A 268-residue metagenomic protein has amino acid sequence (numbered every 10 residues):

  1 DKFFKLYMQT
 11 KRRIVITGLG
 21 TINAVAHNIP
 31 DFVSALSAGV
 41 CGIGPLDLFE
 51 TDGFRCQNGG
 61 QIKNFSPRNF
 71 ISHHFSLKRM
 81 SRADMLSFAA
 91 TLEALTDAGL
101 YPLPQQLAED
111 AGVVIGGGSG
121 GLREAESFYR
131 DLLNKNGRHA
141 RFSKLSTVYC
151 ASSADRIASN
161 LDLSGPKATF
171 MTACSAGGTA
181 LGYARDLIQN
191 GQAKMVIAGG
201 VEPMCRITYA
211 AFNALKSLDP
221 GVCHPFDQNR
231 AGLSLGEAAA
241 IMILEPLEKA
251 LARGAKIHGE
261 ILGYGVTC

Functional and structural regions predicted by a protein language model:
D1-Y7: N-terminal amphipathic/basic-hydrophobic helices that include classical n-h-c signal peptides and signal-anchor
T10-G42: N-terminal phosphate-binding or glycine-rich loops at protein starts, especially the Walker A/P-loop of NTPases
R13-T17, V40-P45, L218, V222-C268: Condensing-enzyme catalytic core mediating Claisen C-C bond formation in acyl metabolism
I14-I16, D110-V114, K194-A198, C223 (+1 more regions): Short glycine-aspartate micro-motif
I16, S37-T172, V201-R206: Conserved beta-ketoacyl condensing-enzyme motif
G20-T21, G117-G120, V201-C205, A239 (+1 more regions): Glycine-rich beta-alpha junction loops
P30-A35, A125-R138, I157, L187-N190 (+1 more regions): A glycine- and small-aliphatic-rich helix-loop capping segment at beta-alpha/alpha-beta transitions that lines
S87-L100, C150-A154, A158-L161, P166-G199 (+1 more regions): Active-site-proximal alpha-helical scaffold in enzymes
